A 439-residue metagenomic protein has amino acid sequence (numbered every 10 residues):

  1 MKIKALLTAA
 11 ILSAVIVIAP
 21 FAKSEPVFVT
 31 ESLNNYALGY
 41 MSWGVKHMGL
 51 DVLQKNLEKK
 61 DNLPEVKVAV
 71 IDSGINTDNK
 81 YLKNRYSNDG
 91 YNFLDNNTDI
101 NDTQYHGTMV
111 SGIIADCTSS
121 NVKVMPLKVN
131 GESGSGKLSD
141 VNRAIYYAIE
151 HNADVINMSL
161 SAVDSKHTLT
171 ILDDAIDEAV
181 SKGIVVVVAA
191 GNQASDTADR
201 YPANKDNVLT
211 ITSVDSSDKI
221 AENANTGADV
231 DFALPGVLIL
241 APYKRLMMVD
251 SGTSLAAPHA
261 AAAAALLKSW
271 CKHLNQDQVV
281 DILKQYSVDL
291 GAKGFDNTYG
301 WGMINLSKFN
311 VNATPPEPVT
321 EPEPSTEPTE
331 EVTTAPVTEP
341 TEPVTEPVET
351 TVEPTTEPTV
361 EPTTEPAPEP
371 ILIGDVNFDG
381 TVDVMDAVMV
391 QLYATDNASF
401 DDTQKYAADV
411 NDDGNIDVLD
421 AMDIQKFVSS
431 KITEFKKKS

Functional and structural regions predicted by a protein language model:
K2-E25: Sec-dependent N-terminal signal peptides of Gram-positive bacterial secreted proteins and lipoproteins
A19-V66, K80-Y81: Protease zymogen maturation seam
G49, K67, S73-I100, N121-S133 (+5 more regions): Peri-catalytic substrate-binding/gating loops that frame the active-site cleft of hydrolases
N62, V129-N207, S217-I220, T226 (+3 more regions): Substrate-binding/access-modulating region of protease and related hydrolase catalytic domains
K67-I71, K123-K128, D154-S159, V185-A189 (+3 more regions): Structural recognition of the beta-strand scaffold that forms the well-ordered cores of secreted hydrolase catalytic
S73, D89-H167, T212-D215, W270-Q276 (+1 more regions): Subtilisin-like peptidase catalytic core
I113-A115, L127-N130, Y146, V155-S159 (+2 more regions): Hydrolase catalytic cores
T314-S439: Cellulosome-associated attachment modules in secreted, modular CAZymes
